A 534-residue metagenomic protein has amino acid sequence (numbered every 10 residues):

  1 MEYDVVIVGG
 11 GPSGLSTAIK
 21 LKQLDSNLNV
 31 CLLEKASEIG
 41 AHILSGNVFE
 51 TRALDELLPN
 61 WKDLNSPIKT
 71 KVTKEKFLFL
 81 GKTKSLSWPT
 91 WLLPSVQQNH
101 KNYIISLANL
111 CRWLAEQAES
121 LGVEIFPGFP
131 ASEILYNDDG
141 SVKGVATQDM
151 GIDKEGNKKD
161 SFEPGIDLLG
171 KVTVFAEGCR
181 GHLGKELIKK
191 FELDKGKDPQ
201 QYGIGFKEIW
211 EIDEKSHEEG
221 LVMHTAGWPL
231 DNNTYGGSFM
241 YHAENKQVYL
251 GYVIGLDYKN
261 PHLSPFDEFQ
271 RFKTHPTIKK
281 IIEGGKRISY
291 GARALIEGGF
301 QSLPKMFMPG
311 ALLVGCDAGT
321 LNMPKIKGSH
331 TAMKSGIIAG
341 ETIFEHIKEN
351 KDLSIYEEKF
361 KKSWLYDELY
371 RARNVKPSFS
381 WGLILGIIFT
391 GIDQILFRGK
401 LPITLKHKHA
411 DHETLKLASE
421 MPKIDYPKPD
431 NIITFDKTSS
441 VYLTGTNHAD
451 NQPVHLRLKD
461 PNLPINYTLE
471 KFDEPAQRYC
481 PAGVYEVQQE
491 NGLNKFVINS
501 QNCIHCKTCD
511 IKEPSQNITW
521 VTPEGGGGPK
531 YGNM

Functional and structural regions predicted by a protein language model:
M1-T404, D450-Q452, L463, T468-V484 (+5 more regions): Residues forming the flavin
I387-N447: Long, low-complexity segments enriched in small/aliphatic residues
N502: Conserved glycine-rich FAD pyrophosphate-binding loop
